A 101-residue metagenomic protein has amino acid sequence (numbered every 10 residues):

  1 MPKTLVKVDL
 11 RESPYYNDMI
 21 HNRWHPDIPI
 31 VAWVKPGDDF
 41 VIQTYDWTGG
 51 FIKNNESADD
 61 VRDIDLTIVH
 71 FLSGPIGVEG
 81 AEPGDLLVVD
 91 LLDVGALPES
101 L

Functional and structural regions predicted by a protein language model:
P2-L101: N-terminal, charged/glycine-rich beta-strand/loop interface patches
